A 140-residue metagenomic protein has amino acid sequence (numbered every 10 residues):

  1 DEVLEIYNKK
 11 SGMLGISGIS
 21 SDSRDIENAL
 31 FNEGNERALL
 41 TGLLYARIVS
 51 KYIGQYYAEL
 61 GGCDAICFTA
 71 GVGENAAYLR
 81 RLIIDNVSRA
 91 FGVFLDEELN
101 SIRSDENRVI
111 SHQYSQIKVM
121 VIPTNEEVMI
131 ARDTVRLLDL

Functional and structural regions predicted by a protein language model:
E2-K10, A65-C67: Beta-strand segments within the central parallel beta-sheet cores of soluble alpha/beta enzyme folds
E5, G12-I16, S23-E59: Adenine-nucleotide phosphate-binding core of ATP-dependent small-molecule kinases
G15, E74-A76, V128: Flexible loop/turn segments at secondary-structure boundaries
L30, I53, C67-V72, P123 (+1 more regions): Active-site proximal loops enriched in glycine and acidic residues that flank catalytic Cys/His/Asp and coordinate
D64-N86: Glycine-rich phosphate-binding loops at beta-strand->alpha-helix junctions
R81-E126: Conserved phosphate-binding/catalytic loops in two-lobed NTP-binding clefts
L138-D139: Short, hydrophobic alpha-helical segments
